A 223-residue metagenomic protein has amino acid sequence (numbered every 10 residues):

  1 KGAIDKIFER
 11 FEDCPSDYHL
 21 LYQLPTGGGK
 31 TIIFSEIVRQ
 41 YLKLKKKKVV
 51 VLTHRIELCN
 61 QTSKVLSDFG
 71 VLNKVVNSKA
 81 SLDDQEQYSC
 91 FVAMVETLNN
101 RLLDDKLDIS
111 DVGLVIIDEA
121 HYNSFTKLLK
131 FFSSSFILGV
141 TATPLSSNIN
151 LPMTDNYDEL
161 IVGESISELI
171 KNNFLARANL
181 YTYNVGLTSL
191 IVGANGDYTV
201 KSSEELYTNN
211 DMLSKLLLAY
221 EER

Functional and structural regions predicted by a protein language model:
K1-S16: N-terminal pre-P-loop "Q-motif" helix
C14-I37: Walker A/P-loop
T31-I33, L42-D68: Conserved Walker A/P-loop ATP-binding site and its immediately adjacent core in helicase/helicase-like ATPase domains
S63, G70-L82: Conserved RecA-like helicase motor-core motifs
A80-D111, Y122-T126: Conserved helix/coil segment N-terminal to the catalytic DExD/H
V112, E119-H121, S203: Conserved Walker B
L114, H121-L180: Post-DEXD/H (motif II) to motif III coupling segment of the RecA-like Helicase ATP-binding lobe
L160-R223: Conserved interdomain linker/interface between the two RecA-like ATPase lobes of SF2 helicase motors
